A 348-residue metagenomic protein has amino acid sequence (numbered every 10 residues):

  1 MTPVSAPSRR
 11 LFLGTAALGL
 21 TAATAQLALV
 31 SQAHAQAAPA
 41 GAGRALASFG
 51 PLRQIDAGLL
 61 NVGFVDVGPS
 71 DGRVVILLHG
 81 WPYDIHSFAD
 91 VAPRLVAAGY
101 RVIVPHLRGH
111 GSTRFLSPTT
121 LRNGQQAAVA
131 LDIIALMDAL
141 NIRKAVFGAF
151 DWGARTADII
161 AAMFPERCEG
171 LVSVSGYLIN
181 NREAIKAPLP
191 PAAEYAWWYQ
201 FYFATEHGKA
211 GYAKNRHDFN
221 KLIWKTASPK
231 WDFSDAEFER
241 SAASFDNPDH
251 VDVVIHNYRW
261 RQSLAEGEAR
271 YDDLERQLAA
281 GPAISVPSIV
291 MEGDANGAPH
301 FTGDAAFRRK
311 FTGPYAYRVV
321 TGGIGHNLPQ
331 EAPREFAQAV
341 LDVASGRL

Functional and structural regions predicted by a protein language model:
T2-L20: N-terminal secretory signal peptides and thylakoid transit peptides that target proteins across membranes
T15, G19-R53: An N-terminal hydrophobic leader/cap segment in hydrolases
A38-G50, N61-V62, V67, V74 (+3 more regions): Flexible "cap/lid" subdomain of the alpha/beta-hydrolase fold that forms the substrate-access gate
L52-Q54, V102-V104, Y317-V319: Conserved beta-strand scaffold positions in the cores of enzyme catalytic domains, especially in NTP/NDP-utilizing
D56-G58, H79: Short strand-coil-strand connectors
V67-R114: Conserved HGGG/HGGXW glycine-rich cap/lid loop of the alpha/beta-hydrolase fold
P314-L348: Catalytic active-site module of serine/aspartate enzymes centered on a nucleophile-bearing elbow/loop
